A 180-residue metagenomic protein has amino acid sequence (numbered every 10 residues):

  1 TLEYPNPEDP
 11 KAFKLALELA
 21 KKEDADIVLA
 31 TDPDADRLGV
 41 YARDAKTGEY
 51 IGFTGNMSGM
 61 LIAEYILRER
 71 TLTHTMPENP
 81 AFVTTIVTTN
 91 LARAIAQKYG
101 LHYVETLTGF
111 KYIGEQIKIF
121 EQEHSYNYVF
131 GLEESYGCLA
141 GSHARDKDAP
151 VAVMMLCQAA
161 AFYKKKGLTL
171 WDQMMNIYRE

Functional and structural regions predicted by a protein language model:
T1-R37: N-terminal small/polar loop signature for handling phosphorylated ligands or for N-terminal nucleophile
L2-P5, D44, K118-Q122: Short low-complexity, flexible loop/linker segments enriched in glycine and/or proline with clustered acidic
E8, S58-G59, T84: A general structural motif
K11-L15, I62, Y112: Well-ordered alpha-helical segments embedded in enzymatic catalytic cores
K21, A25-I27, T31, E49-I51 (+1 more regions): Phosphate-binding and adjacent anionic-ligand microenvironments
D36-N56, A92: Short Gly/Thr/Asp-enriched flexible loops that form oxyanion-binding sites at enzyme active sites
R37, S58-L61, F110-G114: Short gly/pro/ser/thr-enriched loop/turn and capping motifs at secondary-structure boundaries
F53-I66: Catalytic or ion-translocation cores adjacent to nucleophile or general acid/base/metal-coordination motifs in diverse
